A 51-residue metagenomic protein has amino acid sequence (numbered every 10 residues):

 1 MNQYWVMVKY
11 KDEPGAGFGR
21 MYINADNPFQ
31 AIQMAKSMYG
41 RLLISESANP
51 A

Functional and structural regions predicted by a protein language model:
Q3-D12: A short beta-strand micro-motif
K9, I23, I44-S45: Generic detector of low-complexity/intrinsically disordered segments and short hydrophobic N-terminal stretches
D12-P14, F29, M38: Compositionally biased, intrinsically disordered low-complexity regions
G15-G17, I32, I44: Intrinsically disordered, low-complexity acidic/polar segments
A16-N27: A short, exposed loop/beta-hairpin motif centered on an aromatic-Gly-Thr core
G17-G19, A35, A48: Small side chains
S37-A51: Short, mixed-charge low-complexity intrinsically disordered segments
